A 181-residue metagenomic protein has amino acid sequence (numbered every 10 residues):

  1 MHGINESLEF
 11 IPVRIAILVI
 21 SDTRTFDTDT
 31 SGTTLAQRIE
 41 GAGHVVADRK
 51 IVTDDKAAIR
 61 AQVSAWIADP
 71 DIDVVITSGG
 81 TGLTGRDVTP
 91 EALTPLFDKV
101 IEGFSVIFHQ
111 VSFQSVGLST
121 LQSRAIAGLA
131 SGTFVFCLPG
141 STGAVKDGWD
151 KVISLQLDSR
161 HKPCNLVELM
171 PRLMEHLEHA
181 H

Functional and structural regions predicted by a protein language model:
M1-H181: Non-catalytic beta/alpha edge segments that cap or flank active sites
